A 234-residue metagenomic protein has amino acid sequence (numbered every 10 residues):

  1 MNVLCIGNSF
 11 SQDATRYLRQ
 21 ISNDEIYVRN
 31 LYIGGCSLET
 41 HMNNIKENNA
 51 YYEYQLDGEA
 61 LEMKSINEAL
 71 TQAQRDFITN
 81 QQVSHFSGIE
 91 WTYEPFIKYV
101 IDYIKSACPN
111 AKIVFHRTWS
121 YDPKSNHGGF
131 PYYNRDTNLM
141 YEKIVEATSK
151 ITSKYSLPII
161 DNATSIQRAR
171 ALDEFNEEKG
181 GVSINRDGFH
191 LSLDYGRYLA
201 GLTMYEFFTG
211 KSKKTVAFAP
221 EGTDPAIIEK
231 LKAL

Functional and structural regions predicted by a protein language model:
N2, F10-I97: Conserved SGNH/GDSL esterase-like catalytic core that processes O-acyl groups on lipids and polysaccharides
L4-I6, H116: Short hydrophobic segments within beta-strands
K64-L193, E206: Alpha-helical cap/lid subdomain in secreted, periplasmic, or secretory-pathway luminal O-acyl-processing enzymes
G181-I184, G188-L234: Conserved catalytic region of serine esterases and O-acyltransferases that act on ester linkages in lipids
